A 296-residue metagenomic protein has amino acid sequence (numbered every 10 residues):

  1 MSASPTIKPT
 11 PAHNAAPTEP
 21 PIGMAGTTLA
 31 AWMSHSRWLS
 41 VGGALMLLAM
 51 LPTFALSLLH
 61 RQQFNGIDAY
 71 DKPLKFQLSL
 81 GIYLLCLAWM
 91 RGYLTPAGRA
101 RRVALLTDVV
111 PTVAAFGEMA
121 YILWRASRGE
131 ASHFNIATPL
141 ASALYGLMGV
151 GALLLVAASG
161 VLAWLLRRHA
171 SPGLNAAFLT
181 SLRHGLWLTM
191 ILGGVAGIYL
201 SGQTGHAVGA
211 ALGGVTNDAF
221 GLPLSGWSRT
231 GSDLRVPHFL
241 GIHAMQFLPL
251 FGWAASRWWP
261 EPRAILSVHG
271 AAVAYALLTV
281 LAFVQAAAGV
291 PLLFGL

Functional and structural regions predicted by a protein language model:
M1-H35: Short, Lys/Arg-rich, polar N-terminal cytosolic tail immediately upstream of the first transmembrane signal-anchor
W38-L58, Y70-Y93, D108-A126, L147-W164 (+3 more regions): Hydrophobic cores of alpha-helical transmembrane segments in multi-pass integral membrane proteins
F64-P73, F134-L147, N175-T180, F294-L296: Non-cytosolic membrane-interface motifs at loop->transmembrane helix junctions
M90-V103: Membrane-helix interface/capping segments
A176-R183, E261-G270: Membrane-interfacial entry segments at the cytosolic side of transmembrane helices
A177-L212: Aromatic-rich transmembrane-lumenal/periplasmic boundary elements in polytopic membrane proteins
S201-A244: Membrane-interfacial catalytic/cofactor-binding modules of polytopic membrane enzymes
V284-L296: Juxtamembrane boundary at the C-terminal end of a transmembrane helix
